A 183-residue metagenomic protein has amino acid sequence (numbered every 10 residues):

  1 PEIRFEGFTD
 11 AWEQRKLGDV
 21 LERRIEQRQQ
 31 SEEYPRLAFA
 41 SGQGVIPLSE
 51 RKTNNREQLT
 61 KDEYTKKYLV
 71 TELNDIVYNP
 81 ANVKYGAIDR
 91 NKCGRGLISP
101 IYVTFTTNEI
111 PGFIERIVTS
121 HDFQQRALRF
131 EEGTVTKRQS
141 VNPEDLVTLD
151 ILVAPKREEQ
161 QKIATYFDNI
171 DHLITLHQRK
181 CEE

Functional and structural regions predicted by a protein language model:
P1, I76, Q161-L173, H177-Q178: Extracellular/lumenal glycan-associated surfaces
P1-E2, D145-T148, K162, E183: Histone-fold recognition with a strong bias for associated Lys/Arg-rich disordered tails
R4-Q29: Non-catalytic DNA-recognition/assembly elements of restriction-modification systems
E6-A11, V103-F113, R129, E144-E159: Proline-centric
E13-Q14, I174-E183: Extended intrinsically disordered, low-complexity coil regions enriched in Ser, Thr, Gly, Ala and often Pro
R28-K61: DNA target-recognition patches
T60-Q124, E131, K137, N142: A short beta-sheet element
